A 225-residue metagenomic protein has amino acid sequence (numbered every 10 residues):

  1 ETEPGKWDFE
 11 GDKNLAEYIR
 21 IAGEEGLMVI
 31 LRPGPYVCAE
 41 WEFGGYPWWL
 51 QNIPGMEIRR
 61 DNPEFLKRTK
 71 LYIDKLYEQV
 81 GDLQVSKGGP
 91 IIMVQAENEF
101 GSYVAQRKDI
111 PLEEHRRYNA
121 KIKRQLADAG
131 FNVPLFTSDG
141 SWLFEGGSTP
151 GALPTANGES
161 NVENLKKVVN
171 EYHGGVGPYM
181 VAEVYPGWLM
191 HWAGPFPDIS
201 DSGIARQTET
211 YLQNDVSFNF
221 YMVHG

Functional and structural regions predicted by a protein language model:
E1-E42, K123-D128: Aromatic-lined substrate-binding rim segments of carbohydrate-active enzymes
T2-P4, R32-G34, E40-G45, V104-R107 (+3 more regions): Short, solvent-exposed loop/turn and secondary-structure capping segments
L15, I19, W48-F65, H115-F136 (+2 more regions): Acidic, His- and aromatic-enriched active-site or binding-groove loops in soluble protein domains that engage sugars
G23, L27, D128, E159-G225: Catalytic-core region of carbohydrate-active enzymes that cleave or remodel glycosidic bonds
V29-P33, I92-A96, L135-T137, P154-A156 (+2 more regions): Hydrophobic faces of well-ordered beta-strands that scaffold small-molecule active sites in alpha/beta enzyme cores
G34-C38, A96-E99, G140, N157-N161 (+2 more regions): Active-site beta-loop-alpha junctions enriched in small/polar residues
V37-E78: Active-site-adjacent "subsite" loops/lids of carbohydrate-active enzymes
E64-T149: Active-site neighborhood of glycoside hydrolase catalytic domains
